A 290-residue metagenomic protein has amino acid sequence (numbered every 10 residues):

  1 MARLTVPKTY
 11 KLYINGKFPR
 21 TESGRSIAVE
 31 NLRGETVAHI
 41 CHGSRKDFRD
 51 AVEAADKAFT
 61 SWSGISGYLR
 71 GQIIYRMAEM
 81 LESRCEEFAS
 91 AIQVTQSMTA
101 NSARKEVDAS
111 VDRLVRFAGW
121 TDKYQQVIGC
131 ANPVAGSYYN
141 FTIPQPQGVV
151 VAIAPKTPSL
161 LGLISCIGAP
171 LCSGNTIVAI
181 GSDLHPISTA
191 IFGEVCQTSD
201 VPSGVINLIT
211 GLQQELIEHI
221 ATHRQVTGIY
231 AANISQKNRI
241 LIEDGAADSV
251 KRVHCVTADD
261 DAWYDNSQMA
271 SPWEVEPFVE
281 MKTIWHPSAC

Functional and structural regions predicted by a protein language model:
M1-G136: N-terminal Rossmann-like NAD(P)+-binding subdomain of aldehyde/semialdehyde dehydrogenases
L12-I14, A28, I40-R49, L161 (+1 more regions): Histidine- and aromatic-rich ligand-binding microenvironments
P19, S44, P155-T157, L184 (+3 more regions): Short, glycine-/Ser/Thr-/acidic-enriched flexible segments
R25, L32, G119-P202: Conserved small-residue-rich beta-alpha loop and adjacent elements that most often cradle the phosphate/pyrophosphate
G43, T95, K105-A109, D183-I187 (+2 more regions): Short beta->alpha linker loops
A78-M80, V111, F117-A118, V195 (+3 more regions): Alpha-helical structural signal in soluble globular domains
E87, A109, S165-C166, I191 (+2 more regions): Short Gly/charged-rich anion-binding patches and loops
P144, V149-V151, S199-C290: Conserved NAD(P)+-binding/catalytic subdomain of aldehyde/semialdehyde dehydrogenases
